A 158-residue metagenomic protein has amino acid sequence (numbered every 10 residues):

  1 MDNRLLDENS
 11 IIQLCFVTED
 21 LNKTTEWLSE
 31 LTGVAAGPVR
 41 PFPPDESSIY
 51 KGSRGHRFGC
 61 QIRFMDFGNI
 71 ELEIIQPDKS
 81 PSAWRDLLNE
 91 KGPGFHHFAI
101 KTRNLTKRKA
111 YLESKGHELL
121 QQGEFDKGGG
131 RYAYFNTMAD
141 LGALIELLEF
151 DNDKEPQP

Functional and structural regions predicted by a protein language model:
M1-D7, F16, F64, T106-P158: Vicinal oxygen chelate
M1-Y50: Long, hydrophobic N-terminal alpha-helical segment
L6, R54-R57, N89-G92: A generic structural micro-feature
I11-E19, I62-I70, L87-N104: Vicinal oxygen chelate
N22-P43, A83, L88-P93, K101-K109 (+1 more regions): Extended intrinsically disordered, low-complexity coil regions enriched in Ser, Thr, Gly, Ala and often Pro
A35-D86, R131-N152: Conserved short beta-strand elements that form part of the metal-binding/catalytic scaffold of enzyme active sites
